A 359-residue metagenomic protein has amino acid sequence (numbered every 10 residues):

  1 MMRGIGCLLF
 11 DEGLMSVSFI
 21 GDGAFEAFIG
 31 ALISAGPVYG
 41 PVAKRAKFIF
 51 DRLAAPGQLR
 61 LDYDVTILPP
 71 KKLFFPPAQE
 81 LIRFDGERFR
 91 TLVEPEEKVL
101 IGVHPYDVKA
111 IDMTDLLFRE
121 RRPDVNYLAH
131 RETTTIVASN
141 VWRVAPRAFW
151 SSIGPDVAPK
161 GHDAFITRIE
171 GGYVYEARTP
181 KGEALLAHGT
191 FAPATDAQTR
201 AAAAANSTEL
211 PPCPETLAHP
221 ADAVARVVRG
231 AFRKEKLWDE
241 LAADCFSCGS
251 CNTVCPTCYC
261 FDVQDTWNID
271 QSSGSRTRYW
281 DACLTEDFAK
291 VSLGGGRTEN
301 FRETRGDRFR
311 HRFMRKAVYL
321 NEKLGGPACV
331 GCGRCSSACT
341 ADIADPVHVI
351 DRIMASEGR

Functional and structural regions predicted by a protein language model:
C7-V228: Iron-sulfur-associated redox domains of electron-transfer enzymes in respiratory and anaerobic energy metabolism
V103, D107-V108, T257-V263: Hydrophobic/aromatic-rich, well-ordered segments within soluble, folded domains that form packed cores
A110, V254, A338: Phosphate- and divalent-cation-binding pockets in alpha/beta enzyme and binding domains that engage nucleotide-derived
N140-I153, C258-Q264, S272, C283: Functionally engaged cysteine thiol sites
P220-A243, F261-R359: Ferredoxin-type iron-sulfur electron-transfer modules in oxidoreductases and energy-metabolism complexes
C248-P256: Oxyanion-binding "anion nests"
